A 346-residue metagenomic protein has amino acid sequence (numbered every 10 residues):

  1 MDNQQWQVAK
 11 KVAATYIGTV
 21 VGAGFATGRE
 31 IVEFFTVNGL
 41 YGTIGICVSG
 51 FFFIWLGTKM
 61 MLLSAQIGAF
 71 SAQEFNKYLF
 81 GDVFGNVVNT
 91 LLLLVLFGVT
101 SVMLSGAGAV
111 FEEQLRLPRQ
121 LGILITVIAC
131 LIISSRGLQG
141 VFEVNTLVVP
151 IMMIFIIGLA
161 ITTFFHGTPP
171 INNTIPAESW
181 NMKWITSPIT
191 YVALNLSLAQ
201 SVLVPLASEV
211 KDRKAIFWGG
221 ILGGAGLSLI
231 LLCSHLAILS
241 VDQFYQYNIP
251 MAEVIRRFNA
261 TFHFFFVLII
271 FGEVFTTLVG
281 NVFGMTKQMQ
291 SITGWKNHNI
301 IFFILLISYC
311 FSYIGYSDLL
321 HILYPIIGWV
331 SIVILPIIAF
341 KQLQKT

Functional and structural regions predicted by a protein language model:
D2-Q5, V37-G42, Q66-V95, E113-P118 (+2 more regions): Transmembrane-helix boundary/entry motifs in multi-pass membrane transporters
W6-K10, F34-K59, W218-S228, L323-I332: Extracellular loop-to-transmembrane helix junctions
Q7-A26, G45, L92-L96, T100 (+3 more regions): Hydrophobic, membrane-embedded alpha-helices of multi-pass small-molecule transporters
K11-T19, I44-F51, V87-F97, E113-G137 (+6 more regions): Transmembrane alpha-helical segments of multi-pass small-molecule transport proteins
A23, F97, C130, I151-P176 (+2 more regions): Hydrophobic alpha-helical segments and their helix-loop junctions in multi-pass secondary transporters
C47-Q73, C233, A237: Juxtamembrane transmembrane-helix boundary signature
G57-M61, P169, T190-Y191, G223-V254: Extracellular/periplasmic helix-exit of transmembrane alpha-helices
L63, V102-E113, V127-V148, E209 (+1 more regions): Membrane-water interface regions at transmembrane-helix termini and the short interhelical loops of multi-pass membrane
